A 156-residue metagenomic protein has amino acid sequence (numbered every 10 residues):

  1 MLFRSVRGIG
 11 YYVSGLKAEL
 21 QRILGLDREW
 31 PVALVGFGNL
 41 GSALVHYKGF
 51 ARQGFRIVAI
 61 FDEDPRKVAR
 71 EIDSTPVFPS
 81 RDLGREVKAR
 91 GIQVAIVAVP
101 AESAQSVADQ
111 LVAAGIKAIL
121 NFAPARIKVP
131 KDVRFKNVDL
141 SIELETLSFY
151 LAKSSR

Functional and structural regions predicted by a protein language model:
G10-E29: A short, basic/flexible loop-to-alpha-helix module at the beginning of a structural domain
L26, R52-G54, A89, A113: Alpha-helix termination/capping residues and helix-transition junctions
P31-V35: Conserved beta-strand elements of the Class I
L40: Hydrophobic/small residue at the entry helix of a nucleotide-binding pocket
A51-D73: NAD(P)-binding Rossmann-fold cofactor-contacting core
D73-R156: Phosphate-bearing ligand-interacting subdomains that bind or position ATP/ADP/UDP/GDP/NAD(P) or nucleotide-linked
